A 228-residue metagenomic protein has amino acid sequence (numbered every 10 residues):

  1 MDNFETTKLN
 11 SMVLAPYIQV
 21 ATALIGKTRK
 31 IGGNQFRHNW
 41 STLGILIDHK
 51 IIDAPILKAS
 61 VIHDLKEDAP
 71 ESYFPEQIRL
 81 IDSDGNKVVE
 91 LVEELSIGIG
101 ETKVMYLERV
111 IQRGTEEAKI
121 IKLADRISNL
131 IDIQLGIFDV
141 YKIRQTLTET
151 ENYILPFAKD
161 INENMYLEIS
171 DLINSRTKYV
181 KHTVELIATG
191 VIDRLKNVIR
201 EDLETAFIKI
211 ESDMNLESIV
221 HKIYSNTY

Functional and structural regions predicted by a protein language model:
M1-Y228: Active-site helical microenvironments for divalent-metal-assisted chemistry
